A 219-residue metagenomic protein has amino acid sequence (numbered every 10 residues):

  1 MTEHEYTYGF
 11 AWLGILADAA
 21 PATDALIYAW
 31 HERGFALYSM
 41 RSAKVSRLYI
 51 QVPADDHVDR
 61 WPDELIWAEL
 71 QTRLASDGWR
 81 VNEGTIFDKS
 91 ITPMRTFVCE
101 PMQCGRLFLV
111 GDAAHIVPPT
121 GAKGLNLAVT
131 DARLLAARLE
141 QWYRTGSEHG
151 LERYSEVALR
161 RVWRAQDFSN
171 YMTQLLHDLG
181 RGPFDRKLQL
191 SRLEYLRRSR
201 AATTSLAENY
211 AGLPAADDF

Functional and structural regions predicted by a protein language model:
M1-M94: Conserved FAD-binding catalytic core of PHBH/FMO-like flavoproteins
P93-Q103: Acidic loop->beta-strand submotif enriched in PP2C/PPM serine/threonine phosphatases
P101-P119: Short FAD-binding loop at a beta-strand-to-alpha-helix junction that anchors the flavin cofactor in diverse
M102, V129-E140: Extended, folded domain segments that form the structural surfaces/walls around functional sites
L107-D112, N126-L127, L135: C-terminal structured domain segments across diverse proteins
P119-D131: A conserved FAD-binding loop/helix module that cradles the flavin
A122, A137-F219: C-terminal helical "tail/cap" subdomain of flavin- and related membrane-associated enzymes
